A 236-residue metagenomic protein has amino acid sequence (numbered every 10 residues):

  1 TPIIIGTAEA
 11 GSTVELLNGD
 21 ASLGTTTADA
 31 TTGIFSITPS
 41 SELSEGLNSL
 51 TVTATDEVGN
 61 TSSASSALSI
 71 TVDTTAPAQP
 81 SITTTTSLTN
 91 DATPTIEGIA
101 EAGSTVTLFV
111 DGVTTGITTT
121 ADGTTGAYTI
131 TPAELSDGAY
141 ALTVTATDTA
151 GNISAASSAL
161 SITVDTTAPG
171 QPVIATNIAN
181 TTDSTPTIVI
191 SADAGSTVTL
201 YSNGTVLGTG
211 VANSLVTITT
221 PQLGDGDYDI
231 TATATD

Functional and structural regions predicted by a protein language model:
P2-I4, A92-I96, S184-I188: Structural beta-strand segments of beta-rich domains
T7-T13, I99-T105, S191-T197: Short proline/glycine-enriched turn/loop motifs at strand-loop junctions of beta-rich domains
G33-I37, G126-I130, S214-I218: Short strand-edge motifs at loop-to-beta-strand transitions and within beta-strands of extracellular beta-rich domains
P39-L47, T131-A139, T219-D229: Surface-exposed, short loops/turns at beta-strand junctions within beta-sandwich domains
D56-S62, S66-P77, N90, D148 (+2 more regions): Flexible, low-complexity linkers/stalks enriched in Thr/Pro that connect modular domains
T75-T84, T167-T176: Proline-enriched interdomain boundary motifs that mark the N-terminal boundary and often initiate the first structured
T86-A92, I178-S184: Short, solvent-exposed loop/linker segments at the N-terminal edge of repeated beta-sheet extracellular domains
